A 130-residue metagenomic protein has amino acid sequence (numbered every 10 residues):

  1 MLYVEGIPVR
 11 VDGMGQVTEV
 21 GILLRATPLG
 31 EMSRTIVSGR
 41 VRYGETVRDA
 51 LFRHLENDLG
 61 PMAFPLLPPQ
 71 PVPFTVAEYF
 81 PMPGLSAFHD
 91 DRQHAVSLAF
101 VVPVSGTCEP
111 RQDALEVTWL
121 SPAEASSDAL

Functional and structural regions predicted by a protein language model:
M1-I36: N-terminal strand-loop-strand
I7, V11-D12, E56, G60 (+1 more regions): A structural signal for the main folded, soluble domain(s) of proteins
G39-R40: A short, exposed loop/beta-hairpin motif centered on an aromatic-Gly-Thr core
V47: Hydrophobic (often cysteine-bearing) scaffold residues that line and stabilize catalytic clefts of nucleotide/cofactor
G60-T107: Active-site segment of metal-dependent pyrophosphate-handling enzymes, primarily the Nudix hydrolase catalytic core
S97-P103, C108-L130: NUDIX/MutT-family hydrolases
